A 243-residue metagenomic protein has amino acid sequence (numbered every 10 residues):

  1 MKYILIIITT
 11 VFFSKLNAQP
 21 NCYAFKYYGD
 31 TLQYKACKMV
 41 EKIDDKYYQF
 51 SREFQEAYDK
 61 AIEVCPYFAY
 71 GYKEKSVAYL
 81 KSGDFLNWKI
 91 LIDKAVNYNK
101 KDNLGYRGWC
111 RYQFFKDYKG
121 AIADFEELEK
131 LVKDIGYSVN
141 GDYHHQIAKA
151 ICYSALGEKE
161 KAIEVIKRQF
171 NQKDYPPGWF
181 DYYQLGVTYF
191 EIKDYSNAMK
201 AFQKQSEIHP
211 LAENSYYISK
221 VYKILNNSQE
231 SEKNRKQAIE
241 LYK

Functional and structural regions predicted by a protein language model:
Q19-K73: N-terminal leader/linker segments that initiate helical-solenoid repeat arrays
A24-Y28, D59-C65, D93-Y98, E129-D142 (+1 more regions): Flexible helix-coil transition and linker loops at the boundaries of alpha-helical arrays
Y48, S82, F114-F115, L156 (+2 more regions): Structural motif corresponding to the intra-repeat A-B loop/turn of tetratricopeptide repeats
F50-S51, F85, Y118, K159 (+3 more regions): TPR-repeat structural position
G71, N103-G105, S138, H145 (+2 more regions): TPR alpha-solenoid repeat register
V77, W109-R111, I151, V187 (+1 more regions): Residue-level recognition of tetratricopeptide repeat
V96-K100, Y112, A123-L131, S206-I208 (+1 more regions): TPR/TPR-like (Sel1-like) alpha-helical repeat modules
